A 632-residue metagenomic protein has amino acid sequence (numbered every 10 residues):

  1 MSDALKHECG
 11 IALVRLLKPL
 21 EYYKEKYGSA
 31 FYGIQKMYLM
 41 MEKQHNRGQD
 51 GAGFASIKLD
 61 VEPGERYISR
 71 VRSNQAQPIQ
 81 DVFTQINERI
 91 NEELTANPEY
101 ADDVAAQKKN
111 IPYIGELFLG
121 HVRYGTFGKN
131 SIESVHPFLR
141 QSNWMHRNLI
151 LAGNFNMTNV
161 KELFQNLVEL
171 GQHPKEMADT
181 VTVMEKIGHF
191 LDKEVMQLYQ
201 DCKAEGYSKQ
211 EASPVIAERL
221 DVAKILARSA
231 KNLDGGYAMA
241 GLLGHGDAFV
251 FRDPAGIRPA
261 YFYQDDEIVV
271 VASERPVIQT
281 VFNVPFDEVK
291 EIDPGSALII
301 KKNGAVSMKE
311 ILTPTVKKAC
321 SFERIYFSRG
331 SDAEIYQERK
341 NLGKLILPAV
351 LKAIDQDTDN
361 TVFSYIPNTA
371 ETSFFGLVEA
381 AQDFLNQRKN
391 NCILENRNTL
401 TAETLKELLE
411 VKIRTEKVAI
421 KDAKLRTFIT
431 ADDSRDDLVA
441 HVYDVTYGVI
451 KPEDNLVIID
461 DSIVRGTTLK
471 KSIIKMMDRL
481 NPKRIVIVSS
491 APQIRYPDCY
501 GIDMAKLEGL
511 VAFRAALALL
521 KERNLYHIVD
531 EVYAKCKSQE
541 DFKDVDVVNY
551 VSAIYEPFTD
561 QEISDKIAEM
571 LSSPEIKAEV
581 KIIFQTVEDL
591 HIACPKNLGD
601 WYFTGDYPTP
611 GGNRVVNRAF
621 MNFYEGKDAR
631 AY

Functional and structural regions predicted by a protein language model:
M1-D293, I299-V362, I366-P367: Conserved short alpha-helical segments that host acidic/polar catalytic motifs at enzyme active sites
G64-R70, E162, V250-D253, Y261-F262 (+4 more regions): A short acidic (Asp/Glu
L94-A105, D201-L220, D383-K412, R523-Y533 (+2 more regions): Short mixed-charge
A230, H245-D247, R252, P259 (+9 more regions): PRPP-dependent phosphoribosyltransferase catalytic core
N232-G235, E338-D359, T372, L377-A380 (+1 more regions): Phosphate/ATP-binding catalytic cores across multiple sugar-kinase/actin-like superfamilies, primarily ASKHA
G241, R252-D253, S273-R275, K302 (+6 more regions): Active-site proximal loops enriched in glycine and acidic residues that flank catalytic Cys/His/Asp and coordinate
G304-C320, Y365-A402: Terminal amphipathic helices with adjacent charged low-complexity linkers/tails
F363, A370-L377, A381, T415 (+2 more regions): Extended, hydrophobic alpha-helical segments in both membrane/secreted and soluble proteins
